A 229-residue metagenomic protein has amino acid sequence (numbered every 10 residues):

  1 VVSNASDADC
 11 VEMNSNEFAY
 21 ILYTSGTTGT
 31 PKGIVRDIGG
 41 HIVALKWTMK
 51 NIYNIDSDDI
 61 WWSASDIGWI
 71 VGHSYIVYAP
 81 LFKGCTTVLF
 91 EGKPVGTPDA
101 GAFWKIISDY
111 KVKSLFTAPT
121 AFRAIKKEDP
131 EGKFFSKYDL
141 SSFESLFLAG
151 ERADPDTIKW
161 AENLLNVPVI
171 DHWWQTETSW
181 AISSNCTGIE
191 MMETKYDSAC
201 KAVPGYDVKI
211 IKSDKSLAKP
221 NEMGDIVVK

Functional and structural regions predicted by a protein language model:
V1-Y23, T30, N54-I60, F143: Conserved pre-ATP/AMP-binding loop-to-beta segment of ANL
C10-M13, K195-A202, L217: Short Gly/Pro-enriched turn/cap motifs at secondary-structure boundaries
A19-V43: Conserved AMP-binding A3 loop
I42-I60, I70-S114, K127-K133: Conserved AMP-binding/adenylation subdomain of ANL enzymes
W47, K159, D197: Active-site phosphate/pyrophosphate- and oxyanion-stabilizing loops and adjacent acidic/basic residues in soluble
D66: Residue(s) in the substrate-gating loop at a strand-loop-helix junction that position the organic substrate next
C85, K113-T117, K126-E193, D207 (+1 more regions): Gly/Ser/Thr-rich phosphate-binding loop
K209-K229: Conserved beta-loop-beta connector loops within the AMP-binding
